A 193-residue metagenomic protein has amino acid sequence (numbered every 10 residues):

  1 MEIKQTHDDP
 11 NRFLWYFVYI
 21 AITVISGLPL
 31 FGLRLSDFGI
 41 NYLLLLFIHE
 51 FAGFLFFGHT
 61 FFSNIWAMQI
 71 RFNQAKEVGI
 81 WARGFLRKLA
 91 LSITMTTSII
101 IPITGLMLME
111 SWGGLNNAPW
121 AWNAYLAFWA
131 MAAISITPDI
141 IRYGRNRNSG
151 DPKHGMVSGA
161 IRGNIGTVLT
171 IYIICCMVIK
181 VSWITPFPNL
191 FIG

Functional and structural regions predicted by a protein language model:
E2-G193: Polytopic transmembrane helical bundles with strong interfacial aromatic enrichment
